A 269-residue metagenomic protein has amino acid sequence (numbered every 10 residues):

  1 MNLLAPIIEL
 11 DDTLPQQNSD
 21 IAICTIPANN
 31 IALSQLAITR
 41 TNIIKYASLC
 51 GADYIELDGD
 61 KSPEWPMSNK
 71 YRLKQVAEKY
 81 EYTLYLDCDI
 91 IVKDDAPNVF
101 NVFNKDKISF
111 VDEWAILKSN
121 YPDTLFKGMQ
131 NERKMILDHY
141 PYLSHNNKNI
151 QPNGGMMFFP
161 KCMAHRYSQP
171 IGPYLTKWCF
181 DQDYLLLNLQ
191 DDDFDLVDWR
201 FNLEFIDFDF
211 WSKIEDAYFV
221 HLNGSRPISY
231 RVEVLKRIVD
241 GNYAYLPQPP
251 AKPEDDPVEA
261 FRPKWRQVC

Functional and structural regions predicted by a protein language model:
M1-E81, N223-I228, Y245-P253, E259-C269: N-terminal anchoring/stem segment of glycosyltransferases
N29-Q35, Y121-D123, Y174: Short, flexible/disordered intra-domain loops and linkers
I44, F100, L186-L189: Non-transmembrane alpha-helical segments in soluble domains of secreted/periplasmic/extracellular proteins
Y80, K105-K107, E215-A217: Short, high-confidence coil segments that cap the C-terminus of an alpha-helix and link into the following beta-strand
Y80-I91: Short beta-strand-to-loop acidic/aromatic patch adjacent to the donor-nucleotide binding site
V92-M135, H139: Conserved donor-nucleotide/metal-binding helix-loop-beta segment in metal-dependent transferases, i.e., the alpha-helix
S144-V232: Catalytic core and acceptor-binding pocket of nucleotide-sugar-dependent glycosyltransferases
V232-P247: A recognition module on extended beta-rich or small alphabeta surfaces enriched in W/G with H and D/E
